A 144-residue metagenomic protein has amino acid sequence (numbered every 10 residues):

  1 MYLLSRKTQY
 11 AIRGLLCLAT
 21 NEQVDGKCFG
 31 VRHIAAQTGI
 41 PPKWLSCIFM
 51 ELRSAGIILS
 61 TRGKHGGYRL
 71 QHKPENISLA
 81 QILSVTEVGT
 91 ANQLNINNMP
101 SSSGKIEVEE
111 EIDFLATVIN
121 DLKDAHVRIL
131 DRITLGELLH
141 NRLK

Functional and structural regions predicted by a protein language model:
M1-L15: Short alpha-helical segments that sit at the start of domains
L18, L45-R53: Basic amphipathic alpha-helical segments that dock to polyanions
F29-G39: A short alpha-helical element within helix-turn-helix/winged-helix DNA-binding domains across DNA-binding proteins
A36, R53-S54: Alpha-helical residues within the helix-turn-helix
K64-Q71: Minor-groove-contacting beta-hairpin "wing" of winged helix-turn-helix DNA-binding domains
Q71-K144: Non-DNA-binding regulatory cores of transcription-related proteins, predominantly C-terminal effector-binding
